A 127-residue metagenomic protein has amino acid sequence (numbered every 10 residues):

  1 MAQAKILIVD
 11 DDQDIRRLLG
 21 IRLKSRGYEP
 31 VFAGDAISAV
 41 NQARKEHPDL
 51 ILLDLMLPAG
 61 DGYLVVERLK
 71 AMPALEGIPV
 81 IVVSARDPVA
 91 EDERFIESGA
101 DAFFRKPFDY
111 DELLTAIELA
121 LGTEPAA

Functional and structural regions predicted by a protein language model:
R16, P58, E76, P88: The feature encodes the CheY-like receiver
R17-S25: Charged docking surfaces used in two-component/phosphorelay signaling
G27-G34, Q42: Short hydrophobic/Thr-rich beta-strand motif most characteristic of the beta2 strand and flanking loop of CheY-like
F32, L57-G60: Residue-level signal for the "D+5" position in two-component response regulator receiver
D35-S38, D61-E67: Acidic catalytic/metal-coordinating carboxylates
E46-L52, L57: Active-site beta3 strand of CheY-like receiver
L64, D87-F104, D111, T115: Alpha4 helix (beta4-alpha4-beta5 surface) of REC/receiver domains from two-component response regulators
